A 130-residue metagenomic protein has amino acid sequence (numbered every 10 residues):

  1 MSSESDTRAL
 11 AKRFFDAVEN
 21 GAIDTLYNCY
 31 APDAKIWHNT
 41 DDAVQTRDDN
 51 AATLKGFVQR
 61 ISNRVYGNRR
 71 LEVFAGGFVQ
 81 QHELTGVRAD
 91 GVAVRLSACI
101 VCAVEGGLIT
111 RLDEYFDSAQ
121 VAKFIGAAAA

Functional and structural regions predicted by a protein language model:
M1-P32, G126-A130: Short, low-complexity N-terminal intrinsically disordered segments enriched in polar/charged residues
A11, F15-V18, Y30, N50 (+3 more regions): Hydrophobic alpha-helical core bundles mediating ligand binding, dimerization, or RNAP-core interactions
I23-Y27, A31-G76: A solvent-exposed, acidic/Ser-Thr-rich amphipathic alpha-helical stretch
A31, R88, V104-G106: Short, acidic, Ser/Thr-enriched surface-loop or helix-capping motifs
L54, Y66-E72, E83-T85, S97-A103: Hydrophobic/aromatic beta-strand elements that line small-molecule binding cavities or substrate pockets in beta-rich
G86-V94: Short, cysteine-centered beta-strand-loop-beta hairpins and adjacent loop/turn segments enriched in charged/polar
V101-K123: Short beta-strand edge/turn micro-motifs at domain boundaries
